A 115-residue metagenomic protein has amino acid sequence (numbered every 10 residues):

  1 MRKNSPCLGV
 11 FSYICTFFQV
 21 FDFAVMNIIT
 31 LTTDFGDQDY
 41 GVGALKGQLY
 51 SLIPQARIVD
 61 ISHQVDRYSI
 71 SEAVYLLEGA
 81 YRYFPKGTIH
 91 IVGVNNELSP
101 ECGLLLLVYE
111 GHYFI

Functional and structural regions predicted by a protein language model:
K3-N4: Polybasic, lysine-rich low-complexity intrinsically disordered segments
V10: ATP-lid-like helix-loop hinge signature
M26-Q64: N-terminal glycine-rich anion-binding loop in soluble enzyme alpha/beta folds
I28, L52-Q55, Y68-Y75, G79 (+1 more regions): Active-site histidine-anchored catalytic micro-motif
